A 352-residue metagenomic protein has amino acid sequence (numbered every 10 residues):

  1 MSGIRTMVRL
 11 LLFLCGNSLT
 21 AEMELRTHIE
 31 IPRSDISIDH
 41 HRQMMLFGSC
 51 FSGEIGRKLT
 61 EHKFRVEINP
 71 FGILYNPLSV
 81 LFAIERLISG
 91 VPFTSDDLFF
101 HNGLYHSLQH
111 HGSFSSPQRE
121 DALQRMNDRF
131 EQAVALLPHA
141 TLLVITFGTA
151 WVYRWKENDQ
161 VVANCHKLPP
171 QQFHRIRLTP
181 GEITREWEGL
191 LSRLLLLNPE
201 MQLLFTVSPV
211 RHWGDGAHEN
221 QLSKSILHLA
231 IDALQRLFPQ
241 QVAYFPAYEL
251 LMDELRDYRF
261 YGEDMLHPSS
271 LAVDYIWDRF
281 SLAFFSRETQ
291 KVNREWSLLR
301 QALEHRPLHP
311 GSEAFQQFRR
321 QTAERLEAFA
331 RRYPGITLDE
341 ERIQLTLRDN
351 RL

Functional and structural regions predicted by a protein language model:
M1-S2, T289: Intrinsically disordered, low-complexity regions enriched in Ser/Pro/Gly/Gln/His and often acidic
F13-L14, T20-L352: Extracellular glycan-modifying ectodomains
